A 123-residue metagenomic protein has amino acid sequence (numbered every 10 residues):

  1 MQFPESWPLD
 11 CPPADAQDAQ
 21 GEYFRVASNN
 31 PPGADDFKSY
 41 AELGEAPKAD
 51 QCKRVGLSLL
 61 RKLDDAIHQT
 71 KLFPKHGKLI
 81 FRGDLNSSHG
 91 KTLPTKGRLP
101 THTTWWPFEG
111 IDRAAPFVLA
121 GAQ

Functional and structural regions predicted by a protein language model:
M1-L57, R61-Q123: Conserved NAD+-utilizing ADP-ribose enzyme module
